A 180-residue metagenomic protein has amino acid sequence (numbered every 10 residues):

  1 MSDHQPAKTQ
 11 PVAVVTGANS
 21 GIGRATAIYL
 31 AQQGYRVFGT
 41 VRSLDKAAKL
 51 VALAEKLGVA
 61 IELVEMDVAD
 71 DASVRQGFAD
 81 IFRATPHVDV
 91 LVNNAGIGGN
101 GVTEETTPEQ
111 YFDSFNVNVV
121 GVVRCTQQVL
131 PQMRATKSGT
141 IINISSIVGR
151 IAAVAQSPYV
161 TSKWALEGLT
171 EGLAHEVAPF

Functional and structural regions predicted by a protein language model:
N19-S20: Conserved glycine-rich cofactor-binding loop
Q33-A48: Conserved glycine-rich Rossmann-like NAD(P)H-binding loop of the short-chain dehydrogenase/reductase
M66-Q76, P108: The beta1-alpha1 cofactor-binding region of Rossmann-like NAD(H)/NADP(H)-dependent oxidoreductases
V102-T103, Q110-F112: Substrate-binding pocket helix/loop in short-chain dehydrogenase/reductase
E104, I151-S157: Active-site loop immediately N-terminal to the catalytic Tyr-X3-Lys motif of short-chain dehydrogenase/reductase
T126, S162: Active-site helix of classical SDR
S146: Residue(s) in the substrate-gating loop at a strand-loop-helix junction that position the organic substrate next
